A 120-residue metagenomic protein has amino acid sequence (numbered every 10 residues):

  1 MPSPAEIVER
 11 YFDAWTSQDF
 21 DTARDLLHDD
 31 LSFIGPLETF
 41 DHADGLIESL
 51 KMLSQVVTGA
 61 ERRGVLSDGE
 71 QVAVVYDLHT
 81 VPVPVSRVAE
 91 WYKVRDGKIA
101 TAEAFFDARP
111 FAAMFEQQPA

Functional and structural regions predicted by a protein language model:
M1-A120: C-terminal and inter-domain tail/linker signature
